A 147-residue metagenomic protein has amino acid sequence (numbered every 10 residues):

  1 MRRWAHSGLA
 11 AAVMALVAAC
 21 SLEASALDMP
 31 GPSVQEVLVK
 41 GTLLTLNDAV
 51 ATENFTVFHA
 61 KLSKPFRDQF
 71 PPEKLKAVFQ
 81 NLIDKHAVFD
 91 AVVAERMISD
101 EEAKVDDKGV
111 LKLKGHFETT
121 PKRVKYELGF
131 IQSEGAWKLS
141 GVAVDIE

Functional and structural regions predicted by a protein language model:
M1-A5: N-terminal secretory signal peptides that target proteins for export/translocation
A10-A19: Bacterial N-terminal signal peptides
C20-T52: Short, low-complexity N-terminal intrinsically disordered segments enriched in polar/charged residues
M29-P30, V34, K40-G41, T56-V110: Short solvent-exposed beta->alpha transition segments
L44, F66, L75, L128 (+1 more regions): Conserved short hydrophobic patches within well-ordered secondary structure
A51, P71, K122-V124: Amphipathic alpha-helical protein-protein interaction surfaces
M97-E147: Exposed beta-sheet edge and beta->alpha loop/turn motif
